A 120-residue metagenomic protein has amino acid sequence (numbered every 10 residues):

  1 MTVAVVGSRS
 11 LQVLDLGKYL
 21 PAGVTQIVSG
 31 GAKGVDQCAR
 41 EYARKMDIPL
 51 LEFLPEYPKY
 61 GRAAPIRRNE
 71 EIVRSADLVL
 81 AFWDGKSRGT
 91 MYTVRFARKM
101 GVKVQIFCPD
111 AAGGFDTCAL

Functional and structural regions predicted by a protein language model:
M1-A119: Acidic/glycine-enriched connector segments
